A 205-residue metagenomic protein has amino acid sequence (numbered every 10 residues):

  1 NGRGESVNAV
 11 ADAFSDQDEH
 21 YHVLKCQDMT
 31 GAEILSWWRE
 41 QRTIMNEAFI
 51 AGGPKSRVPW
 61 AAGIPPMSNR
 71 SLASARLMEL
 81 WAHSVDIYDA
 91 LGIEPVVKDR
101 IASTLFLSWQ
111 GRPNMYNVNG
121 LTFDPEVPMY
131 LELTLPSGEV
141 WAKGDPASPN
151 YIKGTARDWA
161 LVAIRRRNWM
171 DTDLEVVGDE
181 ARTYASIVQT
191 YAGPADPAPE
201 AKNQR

Functional and structural regions predicted by a protein language model:
N1-A13, G63-V118, W159: Short, contiguous alpha-helical
N1-A51, K55-R57, R100-I101: Short, helix-capping/interhelical loops that line the mouth of catalytic, cofactor-, or ligand-binding pockets
Q17-A32, G111-E126, V188-R205: Charged/polar, low-hydrophobicity segments characteristic of intrinsically disordered regions and flexible loops
T30, M67-S68, T155: Short, structural beta-strand-to-alpha-helix junction motif
I34-W37, Q41, L72-R76, L105 (+1 more regions): Amphipathic alpha-helix face/heptad-repeat signature
F49, L91, V162-I164: Hydrophobic residues in alpha-helical segments
N119-L161: Glycine/small-residue-rich hydrophobic helix-like segments
A147-R205: C-terminal interaction segments
